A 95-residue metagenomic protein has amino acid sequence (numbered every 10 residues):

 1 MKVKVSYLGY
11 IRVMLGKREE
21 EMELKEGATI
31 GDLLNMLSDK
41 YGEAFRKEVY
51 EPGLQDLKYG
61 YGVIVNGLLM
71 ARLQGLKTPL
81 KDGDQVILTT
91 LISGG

Functional and structural regions predicted by a protein language model:
M1-G94: Ubiquitin-like/PB1-type beta-grasp interaction modules and other compact soluble beta-rich domains
